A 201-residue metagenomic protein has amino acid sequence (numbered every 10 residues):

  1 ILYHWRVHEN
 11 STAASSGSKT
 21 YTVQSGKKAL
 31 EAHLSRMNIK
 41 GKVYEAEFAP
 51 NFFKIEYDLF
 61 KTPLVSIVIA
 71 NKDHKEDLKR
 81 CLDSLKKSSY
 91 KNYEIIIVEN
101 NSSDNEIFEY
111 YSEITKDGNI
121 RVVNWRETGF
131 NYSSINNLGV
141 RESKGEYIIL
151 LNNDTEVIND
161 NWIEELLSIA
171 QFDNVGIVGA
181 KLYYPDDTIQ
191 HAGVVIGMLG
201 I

Functional and structural regions predicted by a protein language model:
S16-G41: Catalytic core of nucleotide-sugar-dependent glycosyltransferases
P63-V68, E94: Cell-envelope/extracellular polymer assembly enzymes that use nucleotide-activated donors
D83-N92: Short, acidic, metal-binding catalytic loop of nucleotide-sugar glycosyltransferases
N92-N101, V123-W125: Short beta-strand/loop segment that forms part of the nucleotide-sugar
E99-Y110: A conserved acidic beta->alpha catalytic loop
W125-S143: Glycine-rich, basic loop-to-helix element that forms the pyrophosphate-binding segment of sugar-nucleotide handling
I148: Short aromatic/hydrophobic "clamp" motif used to bind/position activated sugar donors
E156-G200: Conserved donor NDP-sugar-binding/catalytic core segment of glycosyltransferases
